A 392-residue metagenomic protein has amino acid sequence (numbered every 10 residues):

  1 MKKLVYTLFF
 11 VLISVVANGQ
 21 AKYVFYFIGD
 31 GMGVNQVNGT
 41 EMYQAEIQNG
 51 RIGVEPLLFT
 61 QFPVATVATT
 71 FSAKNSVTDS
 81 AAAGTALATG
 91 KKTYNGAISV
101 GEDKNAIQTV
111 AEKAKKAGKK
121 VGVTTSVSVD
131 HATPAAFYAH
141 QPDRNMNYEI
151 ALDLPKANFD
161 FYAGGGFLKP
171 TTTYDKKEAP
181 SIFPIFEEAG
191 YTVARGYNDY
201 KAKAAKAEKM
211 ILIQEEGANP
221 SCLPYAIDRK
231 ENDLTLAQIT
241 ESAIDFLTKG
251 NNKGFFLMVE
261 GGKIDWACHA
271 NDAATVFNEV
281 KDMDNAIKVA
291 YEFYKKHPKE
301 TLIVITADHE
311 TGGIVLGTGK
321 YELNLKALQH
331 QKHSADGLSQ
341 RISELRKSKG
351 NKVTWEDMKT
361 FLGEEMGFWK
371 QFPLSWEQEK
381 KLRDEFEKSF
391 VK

Functional and structural regions predicted by a protein language model:
M1-V5, I287: Positively charged n-region of N-terminal signal peptides that target proteins for export
V5, A73-T78, K115-A117: Short acidic/polar alpha-helix capping motifs at helix-coil junctions
Y6, T124, G164: Short beta-strand and adjacent tight-turn residues that come in two discontinuous sequence segments and form the edges
Y6-F9, A106, T235: Residues at the start of alpha-helices and the adjacent loop-to-helix junctions
Y6-N18: Hydrophobic h-region of N-terminal signal peptides that target proteins for export in Gram-negative bacteria
L8, S128, G166: Residues that line or immediately flank small-molecule/substrate-binding pockets and catalytic motifs
A21-G39, L87-N95, S99-E102, I107-A136 (+1 more regions): Mobile, glycine-rich extracellular loop/lid and propeptide segments that shape or gate substrate/ligand access
K22-Y23, M32-N38, M42-T85, H131-K392: A post-motif C-terminal structural segment
